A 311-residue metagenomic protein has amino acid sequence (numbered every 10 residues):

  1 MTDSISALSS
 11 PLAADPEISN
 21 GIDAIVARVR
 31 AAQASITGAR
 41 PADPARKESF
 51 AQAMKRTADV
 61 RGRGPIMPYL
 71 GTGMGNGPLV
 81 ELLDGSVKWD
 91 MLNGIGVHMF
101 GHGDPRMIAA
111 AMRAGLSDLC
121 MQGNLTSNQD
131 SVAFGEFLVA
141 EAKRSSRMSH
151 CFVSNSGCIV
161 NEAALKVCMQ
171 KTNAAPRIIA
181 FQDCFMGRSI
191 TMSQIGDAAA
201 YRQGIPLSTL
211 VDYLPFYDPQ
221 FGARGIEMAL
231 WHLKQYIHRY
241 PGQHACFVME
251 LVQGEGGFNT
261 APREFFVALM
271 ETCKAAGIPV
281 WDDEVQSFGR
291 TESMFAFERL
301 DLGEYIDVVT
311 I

Functional and structural regions predicted by a protein language model:
M1-R147: N-terminal glycine-rich, Lys/His-bearing helix-loop that initiates the first secondary-structure elements of many
T2-S9, A13, E17, R106 (+2 more regions): PLP-dependent aspartate aminotransferase-fold enzymes
R61, G115-L119, V139-A142, S146 (+6 more regions): Structural signal for hydrophobic packing residues in well-ordered secondary-structure cores of soluble enzyme domains
L70, R202-I205, I306-D307: Conserved ATP-binding loop and adjacent catalytic segment of the adenylate-forming AMP-binding
G73-M74, L92, G123-D130, C151-C158 (+3 more regions): Active-site nucleophile and cofactor-binding loops and adjacent substrate-binding regions of central metabolic enzymes
E81, F100-G101, Q194-I195, F295-L300 (+1 more regions): Short beta-strand-to-turn element immediately C-terminal to the catalytic PLP-Schiff-base lysine in fold type I
G94-I95, S117-D118, D218-F221, L251-E255: A short, flexible beta-alpha/helix-coil linker loop
L214, A223-I311: Conserved PLP-enzyme active-site core in the AAT-like
